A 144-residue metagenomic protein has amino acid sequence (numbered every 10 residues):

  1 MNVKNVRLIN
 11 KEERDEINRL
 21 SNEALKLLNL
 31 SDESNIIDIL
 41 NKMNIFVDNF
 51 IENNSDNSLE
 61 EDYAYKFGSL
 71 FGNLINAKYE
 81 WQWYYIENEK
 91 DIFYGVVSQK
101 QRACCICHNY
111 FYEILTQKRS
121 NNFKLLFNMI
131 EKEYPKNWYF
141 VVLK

Functional and structural regions predicted by a protein language model:
M1-E61: N-terminal low-complexity, intrinsically disordered segments
V6-L8, R14-N29, Y85, V96 (+1 more regions): Domain-length accessory/inserted modules outside core catalytic folds
I9, I17, I36-I39, I45 (+7 more regions): Weak global preference for isoleucine
A24, L28-S31, F50-N57, L74-A77 (+5 more regions): Short secondary-structure junctions and interdomain/linker hinges
D62-T116: Amphipathic protein-protein interaction modules
V97-K144: A recognition module on extended beta-rich or small alphabeta surfaces enriched in W/G with H and D/E
